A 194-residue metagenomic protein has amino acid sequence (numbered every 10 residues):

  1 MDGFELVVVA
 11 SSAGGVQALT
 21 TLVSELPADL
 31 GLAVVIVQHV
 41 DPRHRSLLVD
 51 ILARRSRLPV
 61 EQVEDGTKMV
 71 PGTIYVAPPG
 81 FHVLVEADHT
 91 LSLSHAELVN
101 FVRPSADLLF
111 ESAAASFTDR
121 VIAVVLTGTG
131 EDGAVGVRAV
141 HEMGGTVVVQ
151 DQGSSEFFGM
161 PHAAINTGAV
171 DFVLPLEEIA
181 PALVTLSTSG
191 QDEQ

Functional and structural regions predicted by a protein language model:
M1-Q194: Conserved acid/base catalytic micro-environments in cytosolic active-site loops
